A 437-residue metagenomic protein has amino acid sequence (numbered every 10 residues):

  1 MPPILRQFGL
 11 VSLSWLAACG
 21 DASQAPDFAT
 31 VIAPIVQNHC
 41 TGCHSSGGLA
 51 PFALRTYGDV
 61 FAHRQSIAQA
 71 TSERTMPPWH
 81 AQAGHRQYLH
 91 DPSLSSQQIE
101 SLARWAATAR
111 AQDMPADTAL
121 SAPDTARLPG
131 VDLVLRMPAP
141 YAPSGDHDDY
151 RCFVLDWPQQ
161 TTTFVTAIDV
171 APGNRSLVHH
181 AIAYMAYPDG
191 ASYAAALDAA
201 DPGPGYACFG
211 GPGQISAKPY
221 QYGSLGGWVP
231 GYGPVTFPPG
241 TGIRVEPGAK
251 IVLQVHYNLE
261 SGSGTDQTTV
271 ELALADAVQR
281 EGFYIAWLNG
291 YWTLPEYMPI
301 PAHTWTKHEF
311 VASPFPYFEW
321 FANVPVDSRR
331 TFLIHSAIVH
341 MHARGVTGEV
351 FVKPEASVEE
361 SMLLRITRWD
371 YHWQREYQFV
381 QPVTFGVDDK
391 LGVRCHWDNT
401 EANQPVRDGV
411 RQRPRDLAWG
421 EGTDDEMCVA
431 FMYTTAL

Functional and structural regions predicted by a protein language model:
M1-L5: N-terminal secretory signal peptides that target proteins for export/translocation
R6, S95-S101, T423-M427: Extracellular interaction modules
R6-A17: Bacterial N-terminal signal peptides
Q7-F8, T75, A181: Positively charged, low-complexity intrinsically disordered regions
S12-L13, A33-V36, D201, E421: Residue-level signal for mature regions of secreted extracellular proteins and peptides
A18-G20, T41-H44, A207-F209, M427-V429: Sequence contexts marking disulfide-bonded cysteines in secreted/extracellular proteins
C19-L155, G248-Q254: Aromatic- and Gly/Pro-enriched helix-to-coil junctions and flexible linker segments
P78-Y88, D117-L437: Beta-strand-centric surfaces of beta-sandwich/beta-rich domains
